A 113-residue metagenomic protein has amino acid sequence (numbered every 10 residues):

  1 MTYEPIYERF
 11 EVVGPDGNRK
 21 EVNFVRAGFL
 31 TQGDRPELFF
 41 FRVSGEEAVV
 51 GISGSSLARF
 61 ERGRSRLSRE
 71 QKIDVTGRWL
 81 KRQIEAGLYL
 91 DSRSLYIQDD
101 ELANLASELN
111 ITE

Functional and structural regions predicted by a protein language model:
M1-E113: Extended, alpha-helix-rich binding/interface surfaces that flank or overlap catalytic cores and mediate recognition
